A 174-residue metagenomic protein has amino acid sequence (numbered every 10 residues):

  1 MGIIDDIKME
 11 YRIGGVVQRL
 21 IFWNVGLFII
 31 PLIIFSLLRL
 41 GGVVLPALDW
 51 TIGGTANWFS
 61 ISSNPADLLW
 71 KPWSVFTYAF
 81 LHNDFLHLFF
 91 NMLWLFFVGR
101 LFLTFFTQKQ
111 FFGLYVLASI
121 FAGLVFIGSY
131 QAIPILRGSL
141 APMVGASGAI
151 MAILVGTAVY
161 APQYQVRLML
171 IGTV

Functional and structural regions predicted by a protein language model:
M1-V174: A detector for small-residue-rich transmembrane helices and their helix-helix packing motifs
